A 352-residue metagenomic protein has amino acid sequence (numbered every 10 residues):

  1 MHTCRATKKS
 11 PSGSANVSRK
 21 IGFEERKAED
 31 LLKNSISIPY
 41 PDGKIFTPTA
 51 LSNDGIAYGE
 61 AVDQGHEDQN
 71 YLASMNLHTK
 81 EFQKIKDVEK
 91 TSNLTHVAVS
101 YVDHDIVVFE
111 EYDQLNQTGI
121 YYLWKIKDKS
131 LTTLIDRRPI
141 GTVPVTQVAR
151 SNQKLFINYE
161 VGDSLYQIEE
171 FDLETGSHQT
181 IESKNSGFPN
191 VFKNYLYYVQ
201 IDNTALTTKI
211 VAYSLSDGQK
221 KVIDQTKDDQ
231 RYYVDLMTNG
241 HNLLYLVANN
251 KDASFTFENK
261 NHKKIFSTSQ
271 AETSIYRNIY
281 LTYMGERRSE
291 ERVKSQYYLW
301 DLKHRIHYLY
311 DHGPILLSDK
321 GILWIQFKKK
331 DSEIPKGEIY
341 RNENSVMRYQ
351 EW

Functional and structural regions predicted by a protein language model:
M1-V17: Sec-dependent signal peptide cleavage junction
G13-P41, Q64-D87, L115-R137, V161-E182 (+4 more regions): Surface-exposed loop/turn elements that mediate protein-protein interactions on large endomembrane-trafficking
N16, T49-G65, S100-Q114, Q153-E160 (+4 more regions): Short beta-strand elements that form the blades of beta-propeller/WD-repeat-like and other beta-sheet-rich scaffold
G43-N53, S92-D103, I140-N152, S183-N194 (+3 more regions): Repeated scaffold domains used in trafficking and secretory/extracellular systems, primarily beta-propellers
A73-S74, K84, A98, I106-V108 (+13 more regions): Ordered hydrophobic segments in well-structured contexts
N93-Y101, D105-Q147: Non-cytosolic head/periplasmic domains of membrane-anchored proteins
R150, F171-N249, I275, L281-Y283: Extended alpha-helical regions
